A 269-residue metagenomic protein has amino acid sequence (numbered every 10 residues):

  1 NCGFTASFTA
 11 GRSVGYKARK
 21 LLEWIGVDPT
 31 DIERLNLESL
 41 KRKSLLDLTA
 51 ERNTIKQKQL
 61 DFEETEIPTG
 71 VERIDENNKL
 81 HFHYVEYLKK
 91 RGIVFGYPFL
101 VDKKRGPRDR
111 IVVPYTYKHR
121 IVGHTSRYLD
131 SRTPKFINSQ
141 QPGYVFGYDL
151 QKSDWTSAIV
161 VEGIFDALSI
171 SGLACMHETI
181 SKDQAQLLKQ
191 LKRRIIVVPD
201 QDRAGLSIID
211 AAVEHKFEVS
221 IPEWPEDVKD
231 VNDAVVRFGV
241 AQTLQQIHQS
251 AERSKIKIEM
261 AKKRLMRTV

Functional and structural regions predicted by a protein language model:
N1-K20, K103-P107, E223: N-terminal single-stranded DNA-binding subdomain of primase/primase-helicase replication proteins
Y16-K118, K152, Q186-K189, H215 (+1 more regions): TOPRIM metal-binding catalytic domain and adjacent DNA-binding surface shared by DnaG-type primases
R105-R194, I208: Phosphate-handling DNA/RNA-contact segment within nucleic-acid enzymes
V160, R193-A204, E223: Acidic beta-strand-to-loop metal/phosphate-binding motif
K189-R193, D230-L244: Short, surface-exposed amphipathic charged segments that create phosphate/polyanion-binding patches used for binding
L206-K216: Short, aromatic/basic amphipathic alpha-helical patches
V219-K229: A generic structural motif
